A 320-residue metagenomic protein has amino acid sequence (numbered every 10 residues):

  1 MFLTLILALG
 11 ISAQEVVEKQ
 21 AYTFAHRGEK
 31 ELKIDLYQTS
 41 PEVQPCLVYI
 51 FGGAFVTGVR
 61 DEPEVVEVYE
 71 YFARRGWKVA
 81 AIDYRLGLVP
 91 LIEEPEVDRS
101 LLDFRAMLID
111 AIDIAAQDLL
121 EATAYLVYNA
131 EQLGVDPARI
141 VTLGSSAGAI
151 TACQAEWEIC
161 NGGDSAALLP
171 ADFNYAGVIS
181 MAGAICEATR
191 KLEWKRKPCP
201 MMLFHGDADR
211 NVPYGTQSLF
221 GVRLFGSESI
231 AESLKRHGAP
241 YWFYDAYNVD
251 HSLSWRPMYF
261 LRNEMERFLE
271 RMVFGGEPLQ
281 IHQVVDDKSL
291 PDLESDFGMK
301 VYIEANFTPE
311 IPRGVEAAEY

Functional and structural regions predicted by a protein language model:
Q14-E42: N-terminal cap/lid segment of alpha/beta-hydrolase-fold proteins
V43-A54: Short beta-strand element of the alpha/beta-hydrolase
A54-T57, V79, Y125: Serine-hydrolase catalytic-loop signature spanning alpha/beta hydrolases and amidase-signature enzymes
R60-I82, V89-L91: Short amphipathic alpha-helix adjacent to the substrate-entry channel of hydrolases
E96-E131: Alpha/beta-hydrolase active-site loop
A122-K197: Primarily recognizes the serine-hydrolase "nucleophile elbow" in alpha/beta-hydrolase and SGNH/GDSL folds
S165-G238: The feature captures the conserved acid-bearing segment of alpha/beta-hydrolase catalytic domains
E232-Y320: C-terminal catalytic histidine-bearing segment of alpha/beta-hydrolase fold enzymes
